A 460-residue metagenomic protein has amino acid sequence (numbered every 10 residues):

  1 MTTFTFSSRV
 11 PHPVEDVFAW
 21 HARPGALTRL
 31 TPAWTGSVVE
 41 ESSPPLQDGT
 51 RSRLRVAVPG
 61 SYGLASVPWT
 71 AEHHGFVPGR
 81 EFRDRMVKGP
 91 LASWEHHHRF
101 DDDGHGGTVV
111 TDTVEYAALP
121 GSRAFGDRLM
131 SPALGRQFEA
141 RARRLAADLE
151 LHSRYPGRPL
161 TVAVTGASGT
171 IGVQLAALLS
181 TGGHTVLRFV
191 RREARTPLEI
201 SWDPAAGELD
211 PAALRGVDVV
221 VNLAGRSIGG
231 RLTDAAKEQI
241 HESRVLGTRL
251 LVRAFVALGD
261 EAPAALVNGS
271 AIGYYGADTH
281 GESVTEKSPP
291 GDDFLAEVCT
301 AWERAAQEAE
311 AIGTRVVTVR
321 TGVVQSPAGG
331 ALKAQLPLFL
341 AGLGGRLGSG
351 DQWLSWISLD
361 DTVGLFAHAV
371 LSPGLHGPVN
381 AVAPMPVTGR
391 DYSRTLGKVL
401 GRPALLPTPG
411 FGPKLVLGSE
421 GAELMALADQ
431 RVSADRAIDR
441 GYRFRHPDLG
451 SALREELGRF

Functional and structural regions predicted by a protein language model:
M1-Q47: Hydrophobic ligand-binding cavity/cleft-lining segments
T28, V38-P90: Glycine-rich portal/gate segments that line the openings of hydrophobic small-molecule binding cavities
P159-T161, S372-E420, F460: Mid/C-terminal beta-alpha module of Rossmann-like enzyme folds, strongest in SDR-family dehydrogenases/epimerases
L160-G182: N-terminal Rossmann NAD(P)H-binding glycine-rich loop of SDR-like oxidoreductase domains
I200-G247: NAD(P)H-binding glycine-rich loop region in Rossmannoid oxidoreductase-like domains and their noncatalytic homologs
R249-D293: Conserved Rossmann-fold NAD(P)-dependent oxidoreductase catalytic core, especially the SDR/UDP-sugar
A309-E310, V317-T318, G322-W353, L396: NAD(P)-dependent short-chain dehydrogenase/reductase
L336-G345, Q352-V387: Alpha-helical substrate-binding/gating segment
